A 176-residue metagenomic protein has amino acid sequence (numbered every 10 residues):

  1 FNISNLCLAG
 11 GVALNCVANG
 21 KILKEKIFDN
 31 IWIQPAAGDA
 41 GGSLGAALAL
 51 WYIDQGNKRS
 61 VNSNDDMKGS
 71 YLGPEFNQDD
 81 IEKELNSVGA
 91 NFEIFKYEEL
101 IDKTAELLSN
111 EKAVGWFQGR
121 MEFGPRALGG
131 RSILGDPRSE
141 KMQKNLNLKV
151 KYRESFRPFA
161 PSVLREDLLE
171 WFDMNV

Functional and structural regions predicted by a protein language model:
S4, N19-V176: Flexible beta->alpha loop and helix N-cap segments adjacent to enzyme active/binding sites
C7-L14: Glycine-rich beta-strand-to-loop/alpha-helix junction loops that act as flexible
